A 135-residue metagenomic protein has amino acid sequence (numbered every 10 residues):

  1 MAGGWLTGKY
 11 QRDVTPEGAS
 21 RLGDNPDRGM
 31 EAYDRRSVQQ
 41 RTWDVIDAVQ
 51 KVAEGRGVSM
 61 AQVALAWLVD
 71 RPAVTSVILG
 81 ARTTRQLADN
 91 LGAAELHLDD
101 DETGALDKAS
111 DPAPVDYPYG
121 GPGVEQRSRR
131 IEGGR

Functional and structural regions predicted by a protein language model:
M1-L6, Y10, W67, T83: Glycine-rich beta-alpha junction loops
V14-G55, D70-T75, T84, A88-R135: Terminal-tail/helix-coil boundary detector
V63: Glycine/threonine-rich phosphate-binding loop and adjacent beta-strand/alpha-helix elements that clamp
V77-L79: Hydrophobic faces of well-ordered beta-strands that scaffold small-molecule active sites in alpha/beta enzyme cores
